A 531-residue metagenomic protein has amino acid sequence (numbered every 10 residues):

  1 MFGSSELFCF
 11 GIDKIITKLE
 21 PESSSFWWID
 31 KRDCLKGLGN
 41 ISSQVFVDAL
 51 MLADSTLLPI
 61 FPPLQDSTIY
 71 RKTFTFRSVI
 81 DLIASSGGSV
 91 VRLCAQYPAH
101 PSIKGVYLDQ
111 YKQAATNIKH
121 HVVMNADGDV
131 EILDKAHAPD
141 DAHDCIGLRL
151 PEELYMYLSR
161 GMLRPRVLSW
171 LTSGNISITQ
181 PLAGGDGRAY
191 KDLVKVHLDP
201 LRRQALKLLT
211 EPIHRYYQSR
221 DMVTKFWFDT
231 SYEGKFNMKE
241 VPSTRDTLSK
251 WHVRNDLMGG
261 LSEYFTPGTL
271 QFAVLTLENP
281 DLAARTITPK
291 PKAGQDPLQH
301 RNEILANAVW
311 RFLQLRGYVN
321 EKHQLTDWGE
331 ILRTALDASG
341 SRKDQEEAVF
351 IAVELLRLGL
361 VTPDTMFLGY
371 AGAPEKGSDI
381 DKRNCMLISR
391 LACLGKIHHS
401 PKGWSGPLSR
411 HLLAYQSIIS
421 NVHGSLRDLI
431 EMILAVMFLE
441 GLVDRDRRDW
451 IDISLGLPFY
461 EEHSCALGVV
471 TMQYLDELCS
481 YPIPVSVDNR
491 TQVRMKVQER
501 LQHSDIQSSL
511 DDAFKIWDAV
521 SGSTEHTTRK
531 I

Functional and structural regions predicted by a protein language model:
M1-V90: Intrinsically disordered, low-complexity, Ser/Thr/Glu/Asp/Lys/Arg-enriched terminal regions and linkers of eukaryotic
L58-I531: Non-catalytic, largely sequence-independent nucleic-acid-binding elements associated with nucleic-acid processing
